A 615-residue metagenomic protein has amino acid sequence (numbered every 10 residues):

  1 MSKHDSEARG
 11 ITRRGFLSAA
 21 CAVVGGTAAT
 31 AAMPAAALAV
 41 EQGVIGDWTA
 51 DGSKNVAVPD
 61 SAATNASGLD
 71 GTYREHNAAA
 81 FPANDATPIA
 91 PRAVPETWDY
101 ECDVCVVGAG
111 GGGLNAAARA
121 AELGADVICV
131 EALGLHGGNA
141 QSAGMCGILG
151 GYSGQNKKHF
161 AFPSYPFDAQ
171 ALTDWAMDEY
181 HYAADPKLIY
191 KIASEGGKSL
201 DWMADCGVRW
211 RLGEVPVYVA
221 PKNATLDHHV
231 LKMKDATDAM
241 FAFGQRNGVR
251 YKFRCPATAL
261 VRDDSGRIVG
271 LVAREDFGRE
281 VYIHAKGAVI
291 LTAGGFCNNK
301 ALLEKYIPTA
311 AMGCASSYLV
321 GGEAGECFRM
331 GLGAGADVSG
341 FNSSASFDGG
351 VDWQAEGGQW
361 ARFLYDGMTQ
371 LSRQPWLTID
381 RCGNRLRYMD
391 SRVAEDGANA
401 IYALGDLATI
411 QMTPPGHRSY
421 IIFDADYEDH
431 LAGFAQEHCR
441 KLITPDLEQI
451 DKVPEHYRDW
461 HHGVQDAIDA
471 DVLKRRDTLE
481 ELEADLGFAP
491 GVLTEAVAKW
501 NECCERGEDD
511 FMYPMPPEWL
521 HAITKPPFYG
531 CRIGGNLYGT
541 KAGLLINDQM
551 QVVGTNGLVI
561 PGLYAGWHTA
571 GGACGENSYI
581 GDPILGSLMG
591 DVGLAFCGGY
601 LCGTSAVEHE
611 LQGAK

Functional and structural regions predicted by a protein language model:
M1-I11, L38: N-terminal secretory signal peptides
T12-A29: N-terminal export leaders
A19-C21, G43-A86, P91-V94, A132-R250 (+2 more regions): Conserved N-terminal/central alpha/beta ligand/cofactor-binding core
E96-G110: Beta1/beta-strand and adjacent pyrophosphate-binding region of the FAD-binding site in flavoprotein oxidoreductases
V230-Y282: Helical element adjacent to the flavin cofactor pocket in flavoenzyme catalytic cores
G278-R279, I283-G357, L588-A595, L601: Glycine-rich loop(s) and the adjacent beta-strand/alpha-helix scaffold that form part
F328-M330, A334-E481: An anion/pyrophosphate-binding glycine-rich loop and adjacent beta-alpha core in soluble alpha-beta enzymes
T478, V492-Y579: A glycine-rich dinucleotide-binding beta-alpha-beta segment and adjacent secondary-structure elements that constitute
